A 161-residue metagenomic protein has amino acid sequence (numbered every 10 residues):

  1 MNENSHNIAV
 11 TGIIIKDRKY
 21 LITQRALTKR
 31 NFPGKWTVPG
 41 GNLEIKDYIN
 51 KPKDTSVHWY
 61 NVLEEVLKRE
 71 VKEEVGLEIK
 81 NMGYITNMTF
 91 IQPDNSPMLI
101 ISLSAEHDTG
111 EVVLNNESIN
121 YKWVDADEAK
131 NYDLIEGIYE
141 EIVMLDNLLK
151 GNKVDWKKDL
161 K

Functional and structural regions predicted by a protein language model:
M1-T11, T28: Acidic, metal-coordinating catalytic segment for phosphate/diphosphate chemistry, firing primarily on the Nudix
N7-T11, M98-S102, Y139: Short hydrophobic/aromatic beta-strand or adjacent loop that forms the aromatic wall/cage of a ligand/substrate-binding
K16: A cytosolic small-molecule/anion-sensing beta-strand core signal
K19-R69: Conserved Nudix-box catalytic region and its N-terminal flanking loop in Nudix hydrolases and closely related
E73-N81: Short secondary-structure junctions
K80, M88-E111: Active-site-adjacent beta-strand/loop module that shapes the phosphate/pyrophosphate-binding cleft
S104, V113-M144: NUDIX/MutT-family hydrolases
Y139-K161: Charged phosphate-binding loop/patch that engages nucleotide di/tri-phosphates or the phosphate backbone of nucleic
